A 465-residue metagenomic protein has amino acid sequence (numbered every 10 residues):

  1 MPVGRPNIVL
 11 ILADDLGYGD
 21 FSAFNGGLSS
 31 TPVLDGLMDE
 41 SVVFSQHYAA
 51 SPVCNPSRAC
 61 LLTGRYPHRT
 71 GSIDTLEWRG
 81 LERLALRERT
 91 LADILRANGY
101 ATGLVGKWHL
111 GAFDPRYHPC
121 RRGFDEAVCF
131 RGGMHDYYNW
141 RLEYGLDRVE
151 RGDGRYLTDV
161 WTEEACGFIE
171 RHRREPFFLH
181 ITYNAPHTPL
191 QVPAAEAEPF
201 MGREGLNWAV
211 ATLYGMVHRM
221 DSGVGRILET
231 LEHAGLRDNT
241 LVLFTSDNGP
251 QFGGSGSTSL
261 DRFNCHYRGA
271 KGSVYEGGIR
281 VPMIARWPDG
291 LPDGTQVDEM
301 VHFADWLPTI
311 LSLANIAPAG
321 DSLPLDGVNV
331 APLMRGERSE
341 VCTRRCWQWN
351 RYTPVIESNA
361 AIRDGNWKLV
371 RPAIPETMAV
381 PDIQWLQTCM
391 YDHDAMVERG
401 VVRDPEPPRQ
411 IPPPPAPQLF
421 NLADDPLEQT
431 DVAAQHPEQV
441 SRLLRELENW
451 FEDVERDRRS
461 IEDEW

Functional and structural regions predicted by a protein language model:
M1-Q418, P426-W465: Formylglycine-dependent sulfatase
